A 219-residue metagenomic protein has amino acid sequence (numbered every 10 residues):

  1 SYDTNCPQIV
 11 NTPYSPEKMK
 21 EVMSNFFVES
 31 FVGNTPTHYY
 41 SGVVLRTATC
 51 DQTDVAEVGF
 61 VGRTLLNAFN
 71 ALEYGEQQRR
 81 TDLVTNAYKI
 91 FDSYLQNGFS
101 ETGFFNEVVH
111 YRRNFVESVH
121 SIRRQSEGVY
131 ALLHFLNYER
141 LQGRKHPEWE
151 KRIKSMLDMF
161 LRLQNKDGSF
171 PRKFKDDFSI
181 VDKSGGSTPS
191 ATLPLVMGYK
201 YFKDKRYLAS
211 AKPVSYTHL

Functional and structural regions predicted by a protein language model:
Y2-G62, T85-H110, F115, K154 (+1 more regions): Low-complexity, Ser/Thr/Pro/Gly-enriched N-terminal "stalk/linker" regions
L65-T81, E127-K145, S190-D204: Well-ordered alpha-helical scaffold segments within catalytic/enzyme domains
T81, N97-E101, Q142, K166-D167 (+2 more regions): Alpha-solenoid repeat scaffolds
E107-V119, G128, R172-V181: Aromatic- and acidic-residue-enriched carbohydrate-binding clefts of CAZyme catalytic domains
T217-H218: Conserved small/polar residues in nucleotide/adenosyl-binding loops
